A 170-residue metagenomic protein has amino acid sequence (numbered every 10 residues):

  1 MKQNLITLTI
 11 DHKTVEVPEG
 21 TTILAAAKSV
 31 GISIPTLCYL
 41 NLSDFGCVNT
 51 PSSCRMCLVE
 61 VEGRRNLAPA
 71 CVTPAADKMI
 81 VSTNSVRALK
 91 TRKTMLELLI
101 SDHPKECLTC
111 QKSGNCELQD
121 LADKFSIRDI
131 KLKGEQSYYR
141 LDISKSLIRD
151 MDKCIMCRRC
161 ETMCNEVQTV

Functional and structural regions predicted by a protein language model:
M1-L5: Terminal leader/tail segments of proteins
I6, D11-D77, V86-R87, T91: N-terminal cofactor/phosphate-binding cores enriched in small/glycine residues, especially glycine-rich loops such as
R55-V170: Fe-S ferredoxin-like electron-transfer domains and their immediately adjacent linker/connector regions across
